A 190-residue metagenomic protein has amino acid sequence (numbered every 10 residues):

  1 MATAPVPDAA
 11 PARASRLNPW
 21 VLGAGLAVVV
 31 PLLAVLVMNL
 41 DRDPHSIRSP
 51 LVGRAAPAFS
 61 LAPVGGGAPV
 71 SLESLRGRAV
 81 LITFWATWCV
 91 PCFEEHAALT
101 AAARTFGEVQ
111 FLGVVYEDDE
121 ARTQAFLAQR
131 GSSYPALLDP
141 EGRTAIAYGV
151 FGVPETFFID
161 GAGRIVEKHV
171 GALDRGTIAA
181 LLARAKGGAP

Functional and structural regions predicted by a protein language model:
M1-A58, A62, P190: N-terminal targeting signals for export/organelle localization
N18, A125-S133, L138-P190: Thiol/disulfide oxidoreductase modules built on the thioredoxin-like
A58, T87-E94, I146, E155: C-type cytochrome heme c attachment motif
F59-V80, A103-R104: A short beta-strand-turn-helix
R78-V80, F84-W88, G152, A162: Short pre-active-site segment immediately N-terminal to redox-active cysteine/selenocysteine motifs in thiol-based
L81-T83, G113, F158: Hydrophobic beta-strand core positions in alpha/beta domains
F93-R130, P140-I146, A180: Structural microenvironment flanking redox-active thiols in thiol-disulfide oxidoreductases
